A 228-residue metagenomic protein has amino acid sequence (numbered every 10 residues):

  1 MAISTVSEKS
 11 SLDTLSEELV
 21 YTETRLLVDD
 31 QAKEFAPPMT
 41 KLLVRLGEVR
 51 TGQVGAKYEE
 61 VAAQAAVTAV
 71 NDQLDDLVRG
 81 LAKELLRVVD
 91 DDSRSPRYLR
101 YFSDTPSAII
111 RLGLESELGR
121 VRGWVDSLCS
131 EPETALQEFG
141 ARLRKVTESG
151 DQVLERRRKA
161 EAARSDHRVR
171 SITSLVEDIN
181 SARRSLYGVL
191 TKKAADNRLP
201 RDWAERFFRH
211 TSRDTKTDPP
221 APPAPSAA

Functional and structural regions predicted by a protein language model:
M1-A228: Basic/polar low-complexity intrinsically disordered segments
